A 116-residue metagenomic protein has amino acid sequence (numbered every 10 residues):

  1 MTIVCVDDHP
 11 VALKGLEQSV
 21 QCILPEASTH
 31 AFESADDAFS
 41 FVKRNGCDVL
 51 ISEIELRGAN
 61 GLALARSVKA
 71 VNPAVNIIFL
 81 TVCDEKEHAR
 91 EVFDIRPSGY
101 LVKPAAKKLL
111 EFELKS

Functional and structural regions predicted by a protein language model:
M1-A12, L16-V20: Conserved acidic segment of CheY-like receiver
D7, E53-I54, T81: Active-site residues of response regulator receiver
A31-V49: Acidic, metal-coordinating helix/loop segments flanking the phosphotransfer/catalytic sites of two-component signaling
S34, N60-A63: Acidic catalytic/metal-coordinating carboxylates
S40, L62-A74: Short amphipathic alpha-helix used as the core "switch/output" element in two-component signaling
A74-D84: A short, hydrophobic beta-strand element within the central beta-sheet of small alpha/beta folds
E87, A105-L114: C-terminal output helix
